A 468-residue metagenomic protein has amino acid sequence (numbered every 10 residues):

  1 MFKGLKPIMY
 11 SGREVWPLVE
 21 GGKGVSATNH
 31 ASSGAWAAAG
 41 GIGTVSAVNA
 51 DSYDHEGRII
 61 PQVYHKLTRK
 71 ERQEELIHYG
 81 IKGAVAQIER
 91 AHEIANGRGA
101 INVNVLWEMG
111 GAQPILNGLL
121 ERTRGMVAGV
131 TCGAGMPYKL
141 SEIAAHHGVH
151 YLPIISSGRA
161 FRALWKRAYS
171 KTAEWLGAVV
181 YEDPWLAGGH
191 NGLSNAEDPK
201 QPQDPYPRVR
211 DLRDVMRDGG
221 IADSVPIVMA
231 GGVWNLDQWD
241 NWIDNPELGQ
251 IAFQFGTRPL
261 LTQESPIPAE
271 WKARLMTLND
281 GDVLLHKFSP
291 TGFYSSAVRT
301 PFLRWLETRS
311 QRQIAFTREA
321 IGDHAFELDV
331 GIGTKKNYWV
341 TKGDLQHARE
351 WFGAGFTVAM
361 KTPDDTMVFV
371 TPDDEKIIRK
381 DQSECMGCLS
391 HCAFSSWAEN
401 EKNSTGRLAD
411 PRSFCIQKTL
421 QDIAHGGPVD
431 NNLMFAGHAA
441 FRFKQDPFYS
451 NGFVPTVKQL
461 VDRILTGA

Functional and structural regions predicted by a protein language model:
M1-A222, K402-R407, R412-A468: Active-site entrance/lid segments in N-terminal catalytic domains of soluble metabolic enzymes
V19, L186-P205, V215-S224, L236-A468: Conserved active-site-proximal phosphate/metal-binding subdomains
T28-A31, N235-W239: Short glycine/serine/threonine-rich phosphate/pyrophosphate-binding segments that cradle anionic phosphate groups
V228-N235: A short glycine-centered flexible hinge/capping loop motif at secondary-structure junctions
